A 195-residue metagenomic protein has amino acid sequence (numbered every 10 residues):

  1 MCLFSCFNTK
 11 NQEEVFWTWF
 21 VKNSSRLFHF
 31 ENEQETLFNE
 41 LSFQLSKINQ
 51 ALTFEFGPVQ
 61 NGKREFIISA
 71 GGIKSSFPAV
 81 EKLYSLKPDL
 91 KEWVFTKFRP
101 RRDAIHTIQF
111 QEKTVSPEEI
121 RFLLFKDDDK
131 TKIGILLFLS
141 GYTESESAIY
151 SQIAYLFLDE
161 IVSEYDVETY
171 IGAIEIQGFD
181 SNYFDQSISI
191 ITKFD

Functional and structural regions predicted by a protein language model:
M1-Q12: Bacterial Sec-dependent signal peptides at the C-terminal "C-region" and cleavage site
C6, A104-L124: Short, low-order "capping/linker" segments at domain edges
E14-L52: Surface-exposed, low-hydrophobicity interaction/linker segments
F20-K22, V59-I67, D129-L137: Glycine-rich, often proline-containing surface loops adjacent to acidic residues and nearby aromatics that form
E40-S85, D89-K91: An N-terminal, globular interaction/scaffold subdomain
K87-R102, I120: Conserved short beta-strand edge segments in small beta-sheet-based binding/regulatory domains
T96-Q109, I174-Q177: Short proline/glycine- and acidic-rich turn/helix-capping motifs at secondary-structure junctions
S116-I120, F125-D195: Long, hydrophobic alpha/beta structural blocks
